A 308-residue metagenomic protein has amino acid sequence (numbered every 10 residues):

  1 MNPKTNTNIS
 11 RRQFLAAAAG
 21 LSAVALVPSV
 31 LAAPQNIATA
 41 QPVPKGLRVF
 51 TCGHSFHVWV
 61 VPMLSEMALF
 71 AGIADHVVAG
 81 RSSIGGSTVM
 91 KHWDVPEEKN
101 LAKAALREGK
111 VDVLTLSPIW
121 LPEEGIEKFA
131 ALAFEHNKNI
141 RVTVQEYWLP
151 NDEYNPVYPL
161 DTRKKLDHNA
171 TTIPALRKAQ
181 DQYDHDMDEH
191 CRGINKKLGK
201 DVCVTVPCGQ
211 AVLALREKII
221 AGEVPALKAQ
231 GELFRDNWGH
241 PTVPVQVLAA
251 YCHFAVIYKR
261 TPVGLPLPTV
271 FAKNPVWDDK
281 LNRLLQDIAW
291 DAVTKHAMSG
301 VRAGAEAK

Functional and structural regions predicted by a protein language model:
M1-S10, A17-P28: N-terminal secretory signal peptides
S22, G72, I257-T261: A generic secondary-structure signal for well-formed alpha-helical elements
A25-A32, A255: Short hydrophobic alpha-helical membrane-anchoring segments
S29-K45: C-terminal segment of N-terminal export signals and the immediately downstream linker at the start of the mature
P42-P44, I73-H76, L198-V202: Short helix-terminating capping/connector loops at secondary-structure junctions
L47-C52, F56-K138, K295: Conserved SGNH/GDSL esterase-like catalytic core that processes O-acyl groups on lipids and polysaccharides
K103-Q246, A255, G264: Alpha-helical cap/lid subdomain in secreted, periplasmic, or secretory-pathway luminal O-acyl-processing enzymes
G222-K308: Conserved catalytic region of serine esterases and O-acyltransferases that act on ester linkages in lipids
